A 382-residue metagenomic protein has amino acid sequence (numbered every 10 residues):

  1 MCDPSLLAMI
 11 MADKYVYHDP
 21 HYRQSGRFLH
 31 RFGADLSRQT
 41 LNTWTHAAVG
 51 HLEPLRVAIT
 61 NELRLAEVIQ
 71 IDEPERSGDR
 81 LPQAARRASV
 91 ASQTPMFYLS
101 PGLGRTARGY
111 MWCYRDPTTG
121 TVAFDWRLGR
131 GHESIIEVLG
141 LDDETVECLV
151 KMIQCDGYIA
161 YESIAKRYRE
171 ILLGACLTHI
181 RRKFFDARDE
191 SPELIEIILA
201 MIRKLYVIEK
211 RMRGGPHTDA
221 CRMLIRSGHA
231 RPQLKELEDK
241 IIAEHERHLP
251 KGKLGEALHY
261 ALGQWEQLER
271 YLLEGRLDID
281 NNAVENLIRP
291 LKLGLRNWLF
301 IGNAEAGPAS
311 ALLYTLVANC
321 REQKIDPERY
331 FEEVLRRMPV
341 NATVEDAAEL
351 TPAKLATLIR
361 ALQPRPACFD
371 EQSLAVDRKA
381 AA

Functional and structural regions predicted by a protein language model:
M1-A382: Catalytic center-proximal scaffold of phosphoryl-transfer enzymes
